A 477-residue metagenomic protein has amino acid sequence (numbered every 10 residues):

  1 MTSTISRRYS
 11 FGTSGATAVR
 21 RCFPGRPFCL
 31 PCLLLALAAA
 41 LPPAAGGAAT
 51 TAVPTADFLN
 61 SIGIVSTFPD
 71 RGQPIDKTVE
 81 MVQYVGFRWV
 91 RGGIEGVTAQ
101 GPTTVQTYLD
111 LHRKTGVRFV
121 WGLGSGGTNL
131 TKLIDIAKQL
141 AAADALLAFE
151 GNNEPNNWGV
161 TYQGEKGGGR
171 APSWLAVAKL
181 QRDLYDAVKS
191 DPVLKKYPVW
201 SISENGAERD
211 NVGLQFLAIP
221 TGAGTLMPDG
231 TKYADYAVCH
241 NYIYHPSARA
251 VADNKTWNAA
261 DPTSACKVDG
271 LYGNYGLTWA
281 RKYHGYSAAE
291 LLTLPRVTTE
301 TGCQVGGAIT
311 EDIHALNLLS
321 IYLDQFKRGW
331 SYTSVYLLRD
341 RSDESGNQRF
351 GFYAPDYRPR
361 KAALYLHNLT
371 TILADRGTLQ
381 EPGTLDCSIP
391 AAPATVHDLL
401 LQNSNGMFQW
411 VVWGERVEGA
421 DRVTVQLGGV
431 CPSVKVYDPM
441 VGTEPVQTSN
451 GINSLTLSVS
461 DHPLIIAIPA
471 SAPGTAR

Functional and structural regions predicted by a protein language model:
P27-P42: Bacterial N-terminal signal peptides
G47-G96: Boundary/entry segment of secreted carbohydrate-active catalytic domains
N60-S66, V90-G92, V117-L123, L147-G151 (+4 more regions): Hydrophobic faces of well-ordered beta-strands that scaffold small-molecule active sites in alpha/beta enzyme cores
D76-E80, W89-A145, G168-I202: Aromatic-lined substrate-binding rim segments of carbohydrate-active enzymes
G124, L130-D135, S173-Y322, R328: Noncatalytic carbohydrate-binding groove/subsite architecture in carbohydrate-active enzymes
C303-D375, Q380-I389: Aromatic/acidic polysaccharide-binding cleft in carbohydrate-active enzymes
D386-V430: Carbohydrate-binding surface patches
T448-R477: C-terminal beta-strand-rich structural cap/linker in extracellular carbohydrate-active enzymes
